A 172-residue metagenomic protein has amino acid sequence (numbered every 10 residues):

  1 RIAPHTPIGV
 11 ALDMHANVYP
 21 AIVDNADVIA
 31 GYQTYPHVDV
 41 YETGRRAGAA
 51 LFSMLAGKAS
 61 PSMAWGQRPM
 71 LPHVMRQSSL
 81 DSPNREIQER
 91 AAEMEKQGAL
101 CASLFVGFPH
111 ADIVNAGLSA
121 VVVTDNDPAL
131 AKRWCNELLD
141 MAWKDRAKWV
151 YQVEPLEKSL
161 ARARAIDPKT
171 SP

Functional and structural regions predicted by a protein language model:
R1-A56, P172: Active-site histidine-anchored catalytic micro-motif
A3-H5, P61-A64, P168-K169: Short helix-terminating capping/connector loops at secondary-structure junctions
A11, H15, S62-W65, F105-V106 (+1 more regions): Core alpha/beta catalytic barrel or barrel-like domain that forms the active/cofactor pocket in diverse metabolic
P20-D24, S60-M63, K132: Short hydrophobic/aromatic-rich motifs at helix boundaries and adjacent loops
A26-G31, G66-M70, V114-S119, S171: Short acidic (Asp/Glu) and glycine-rich catalytic loops that position anionic groups and cofactors
V40-G44, S60-M63, V150-P155: Short C-terminal domain-edge/linker segments immediately following a structured domain
R45-G48, F52-A92: Conserved anion/nucleotide-ligand pocket segment
M75-P172: Hard-cation-handling environments
